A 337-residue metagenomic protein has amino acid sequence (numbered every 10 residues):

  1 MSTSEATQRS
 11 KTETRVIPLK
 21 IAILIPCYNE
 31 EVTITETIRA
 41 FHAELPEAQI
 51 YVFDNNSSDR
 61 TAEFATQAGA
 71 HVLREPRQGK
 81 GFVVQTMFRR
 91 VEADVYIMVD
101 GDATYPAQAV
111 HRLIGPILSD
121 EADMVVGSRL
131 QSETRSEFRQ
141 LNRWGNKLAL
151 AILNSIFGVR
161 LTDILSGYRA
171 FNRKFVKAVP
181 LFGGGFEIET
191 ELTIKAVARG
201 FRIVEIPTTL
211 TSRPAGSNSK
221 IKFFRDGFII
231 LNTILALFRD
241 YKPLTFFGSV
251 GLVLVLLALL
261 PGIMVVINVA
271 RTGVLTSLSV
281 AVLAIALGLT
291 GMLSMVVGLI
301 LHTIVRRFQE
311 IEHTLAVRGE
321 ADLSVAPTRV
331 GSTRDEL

Functional and structural regions predicted by a protein language model:
S2-I17, I188-L337: Hydrophobic helical membrane-anchoring modules
K20-A22, Q49, E191: Cell-envelope/extracellular polymer assembly enzymes that use nucleotide-activated donors
E30-A43: Short, well-formed alpha-helical segments that are part of the catalytic scaffolds of diverse glycosyltransferases
E30-T33, S57, K80, P106: Donor nucleotide-sugar binding loop of glycosyltransferases
D54-A62: A conserved acidic beta->alpha catalytic loop
P76-R90, A107-F186, T190, T211-F228 (+1 more regions): Acceptor/aglycone-binding surface of glycosyltransferases and processive sugar-polymer synthases
Y96: Short aromatic/hydrophobic "clamp" motif used to bind/position activated sugar donors
D100-Y105: The conserved acidic donor/metal-binding loop of glycosyltransferases
